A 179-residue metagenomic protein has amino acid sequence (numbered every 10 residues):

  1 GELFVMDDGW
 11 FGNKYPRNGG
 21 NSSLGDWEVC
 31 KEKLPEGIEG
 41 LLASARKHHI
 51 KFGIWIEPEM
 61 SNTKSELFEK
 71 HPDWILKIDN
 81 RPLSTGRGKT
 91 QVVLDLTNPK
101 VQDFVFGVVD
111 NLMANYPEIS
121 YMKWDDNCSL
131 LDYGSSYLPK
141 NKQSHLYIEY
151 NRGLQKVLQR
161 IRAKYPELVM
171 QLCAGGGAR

Functional and structural regions predicted by a protein language model:
G1-F11: Catalytic domains of carbohydrate-active enzymes, especially glycoside hydrolases
V5-D7, G53-E57, K123-D125, Q171-C173: A cross-family glycoside hydrolase active-site/sugar-binding cleft signature
F11-E69, A163: Acidic/aromatic-lined carbohydrate-recognition and catalytic surfaces of CAZymes acting on diverse glycans
C30-H48, E69-R179: Active-site neighborhood of glycoside hydrolase catalytic domains
